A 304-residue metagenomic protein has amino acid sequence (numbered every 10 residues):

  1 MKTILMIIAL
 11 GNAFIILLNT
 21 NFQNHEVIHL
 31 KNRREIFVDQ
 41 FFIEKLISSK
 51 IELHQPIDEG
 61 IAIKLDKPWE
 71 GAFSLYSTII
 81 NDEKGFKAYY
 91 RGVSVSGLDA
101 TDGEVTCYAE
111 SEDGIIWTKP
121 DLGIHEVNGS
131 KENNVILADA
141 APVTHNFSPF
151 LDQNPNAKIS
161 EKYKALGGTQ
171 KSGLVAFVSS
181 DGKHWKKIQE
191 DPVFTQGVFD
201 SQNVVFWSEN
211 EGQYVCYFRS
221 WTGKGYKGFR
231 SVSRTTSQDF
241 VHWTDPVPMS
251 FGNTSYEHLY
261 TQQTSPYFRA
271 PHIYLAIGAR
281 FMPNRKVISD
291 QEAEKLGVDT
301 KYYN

Functional and structural regions predicted by a protein language model:
M1-I4: Positively charged n-region of N-terminal signal peptides that target proteins for export
M6-V27: Bacterial Sec-dependent signal peptides at the C-terminal "C-region" and cleavage site
N24-Y260, P266-N304: Beta-rich carbohydrate-recognition and catalytic domains
